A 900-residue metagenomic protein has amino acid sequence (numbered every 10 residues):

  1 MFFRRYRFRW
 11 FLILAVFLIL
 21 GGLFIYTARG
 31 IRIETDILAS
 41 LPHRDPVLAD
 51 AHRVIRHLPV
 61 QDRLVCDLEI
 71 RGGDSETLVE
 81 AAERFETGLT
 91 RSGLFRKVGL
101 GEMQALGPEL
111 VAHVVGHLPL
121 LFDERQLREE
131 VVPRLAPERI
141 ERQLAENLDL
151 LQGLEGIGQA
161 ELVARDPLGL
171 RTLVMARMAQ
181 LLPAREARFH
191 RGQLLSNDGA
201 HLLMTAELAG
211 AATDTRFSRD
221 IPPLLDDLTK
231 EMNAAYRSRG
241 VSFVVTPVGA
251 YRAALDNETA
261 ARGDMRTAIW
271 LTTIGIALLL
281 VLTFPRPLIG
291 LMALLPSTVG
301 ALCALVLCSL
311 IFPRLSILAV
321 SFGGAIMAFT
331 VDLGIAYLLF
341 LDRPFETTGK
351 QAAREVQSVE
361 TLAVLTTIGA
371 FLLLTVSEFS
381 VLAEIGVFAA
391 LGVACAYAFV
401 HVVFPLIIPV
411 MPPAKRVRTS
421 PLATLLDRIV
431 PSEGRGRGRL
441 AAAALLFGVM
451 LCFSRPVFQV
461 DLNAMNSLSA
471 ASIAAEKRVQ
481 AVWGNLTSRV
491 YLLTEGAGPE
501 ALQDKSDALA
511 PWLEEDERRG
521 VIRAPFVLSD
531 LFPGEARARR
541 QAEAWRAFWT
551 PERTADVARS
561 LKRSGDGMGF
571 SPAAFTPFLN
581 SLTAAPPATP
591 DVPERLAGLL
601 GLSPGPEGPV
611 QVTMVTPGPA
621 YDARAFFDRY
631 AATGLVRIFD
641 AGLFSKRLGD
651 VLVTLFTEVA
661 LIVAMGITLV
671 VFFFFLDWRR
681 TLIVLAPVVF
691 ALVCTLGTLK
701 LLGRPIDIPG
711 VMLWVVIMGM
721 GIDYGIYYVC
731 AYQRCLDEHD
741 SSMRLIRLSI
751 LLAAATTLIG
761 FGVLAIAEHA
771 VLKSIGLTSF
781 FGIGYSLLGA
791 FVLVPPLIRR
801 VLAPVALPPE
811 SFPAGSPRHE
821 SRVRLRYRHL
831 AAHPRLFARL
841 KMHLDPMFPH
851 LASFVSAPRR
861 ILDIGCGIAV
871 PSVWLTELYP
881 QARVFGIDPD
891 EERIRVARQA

Functional and structural regions predicted by a protein language model:
Y26-G72, Q180-Q193, P431-R439, R455-G498 (+1 more regions): Solvent-exposed, non-transmembrane loop/terminal regulatory segments of multi-pass membrane proteins
E83-L194, G520-R595: Alpha-helical transmembrane helix bundles of large polytopic membrane transport and channel proteins
G156-R286, D507, P577-I667: Extracytoplasmic
M265, L294, F345-S377, L685 (+1 more regions): Pore- and gate-forming transmembrane helices of large, multi-pass membrane proteins
L279, L305-S309, T361-V403, V670-V671 (+2 more regions): Hydrophobic, glycine/alanine-rich multi-pass transmembrane helices and their short helix-loop junctions in large
I289-A336, R680-Y727: Hydrophobic transmembrane alpha-helices and their membrane-interface caps in long multi-pass transport proteins
G436-S560: Juxtamembrane segments of multi-pass membrane proteins
K841-A857: Conserved alpha-helix/loop element of class I SAM-dependent methyltransferases that forms part of the SAM/SAH-binding
